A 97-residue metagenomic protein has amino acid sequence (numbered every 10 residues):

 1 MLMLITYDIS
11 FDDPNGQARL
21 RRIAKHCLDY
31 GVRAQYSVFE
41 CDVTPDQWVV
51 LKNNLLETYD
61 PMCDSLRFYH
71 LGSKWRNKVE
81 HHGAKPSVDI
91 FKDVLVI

Functional and structural regions predicted by a protein language model:
M1-A34, V38, D42, D46-Q47: Extended, hydrophobic alpha-helical segments
N15, L51, K78: Short acidic, gly/pro-rich beta-turn/loop elements at beta-sheet edges and active-site/ligand-binding grooves
K25-C27, K52-E57, E80-A84: Intrinsically disordered, low-complexity boundary segments flanking structured domains
Q35-G72: Short, intrinsically disordered low-complexity segments
P61-I97: C-terminal structural segments of small proteins and small subunits
